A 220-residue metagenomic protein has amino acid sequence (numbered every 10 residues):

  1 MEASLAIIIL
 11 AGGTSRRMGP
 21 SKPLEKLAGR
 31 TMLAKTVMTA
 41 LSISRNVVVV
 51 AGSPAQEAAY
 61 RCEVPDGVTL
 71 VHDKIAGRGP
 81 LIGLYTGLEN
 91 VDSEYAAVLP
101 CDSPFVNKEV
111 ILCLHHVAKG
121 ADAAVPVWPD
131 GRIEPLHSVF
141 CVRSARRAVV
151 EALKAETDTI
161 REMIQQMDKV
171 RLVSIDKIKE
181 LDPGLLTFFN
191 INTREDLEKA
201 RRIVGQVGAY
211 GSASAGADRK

Functional and structural regions predicted by a protein language model:
M1-A6, R194-K220: SAM-dependent methyltransferases
E2-T157, Q165-T187, R202-V207: Nucleotide and nucleotide-moiety/phosphate-recognizing core
D102, N190, D196: Acidic active-site catalytic centers that drive phospho-/nucleotidyl reactions and related ester hydrolyses
R161-M167, T193, E198-K199: A short, conserved alpha-helix in the catalytic core of glycosyltransferases
